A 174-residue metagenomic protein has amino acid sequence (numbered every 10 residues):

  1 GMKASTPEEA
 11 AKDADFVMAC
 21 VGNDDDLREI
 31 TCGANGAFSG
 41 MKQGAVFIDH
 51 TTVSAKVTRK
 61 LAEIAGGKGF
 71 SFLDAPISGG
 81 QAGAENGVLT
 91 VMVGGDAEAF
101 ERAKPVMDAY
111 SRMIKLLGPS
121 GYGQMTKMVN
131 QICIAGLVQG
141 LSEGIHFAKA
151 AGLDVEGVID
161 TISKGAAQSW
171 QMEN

Functional and structural regions predicted by a protein language model:
G1, M18, A65, M107-I114 (+3 more regions): Structural signal for hydrophobic packing residues in well-ordered secondary-structure cores of soluble enzyme domains
K3-S71: Rossmann-fold NAD(P) dinucleotide-binding segment
T6-A10, S54, A99, M125 (+2 more regions): Generic hydrophobic secondary-structure packing signal
A10-A11, G79, G121, I162: Conserved beta-strand edge residues that scaffold enzyme active sites
A14-V17, L27, I48, P76 (+3 more regions): Buried hydrophobic positions in well-ordered alpha/beta secondary-structure cores of metabolic enzymes
D15-M18, T31, E85-V88, K127-M128 (+1 more regions): Short secondary-structure transition/capping segments
V21, T52-I132: Rossmann-fold dinucleotide-binding core
Y122-N174: Helical "substrate-binding/catalytic lid" subdomain of Rossmann-like NAD(P)-dependent dehydrogenases/reductases
